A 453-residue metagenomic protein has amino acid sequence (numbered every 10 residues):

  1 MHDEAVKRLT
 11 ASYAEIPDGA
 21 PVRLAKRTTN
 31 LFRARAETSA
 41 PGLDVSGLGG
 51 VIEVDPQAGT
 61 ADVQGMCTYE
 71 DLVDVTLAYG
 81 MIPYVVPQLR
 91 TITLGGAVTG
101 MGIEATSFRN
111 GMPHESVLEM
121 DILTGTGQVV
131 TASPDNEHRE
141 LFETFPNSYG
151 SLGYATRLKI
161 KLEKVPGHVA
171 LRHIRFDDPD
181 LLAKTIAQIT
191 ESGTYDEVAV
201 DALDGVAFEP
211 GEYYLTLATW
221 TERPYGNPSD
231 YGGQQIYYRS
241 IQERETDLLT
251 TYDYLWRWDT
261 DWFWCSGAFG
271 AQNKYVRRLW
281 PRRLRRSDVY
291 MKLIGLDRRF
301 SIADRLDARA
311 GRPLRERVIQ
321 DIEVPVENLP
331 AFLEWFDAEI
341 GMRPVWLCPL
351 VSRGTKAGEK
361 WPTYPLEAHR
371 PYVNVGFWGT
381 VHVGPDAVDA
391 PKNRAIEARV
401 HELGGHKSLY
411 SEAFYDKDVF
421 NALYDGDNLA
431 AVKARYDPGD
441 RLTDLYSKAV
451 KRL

Functional and structural regions predicted by a protein language model:
M1-L453: Noncatalytic alpha-helical scaffold of FAD-dependent oxidoreductases
